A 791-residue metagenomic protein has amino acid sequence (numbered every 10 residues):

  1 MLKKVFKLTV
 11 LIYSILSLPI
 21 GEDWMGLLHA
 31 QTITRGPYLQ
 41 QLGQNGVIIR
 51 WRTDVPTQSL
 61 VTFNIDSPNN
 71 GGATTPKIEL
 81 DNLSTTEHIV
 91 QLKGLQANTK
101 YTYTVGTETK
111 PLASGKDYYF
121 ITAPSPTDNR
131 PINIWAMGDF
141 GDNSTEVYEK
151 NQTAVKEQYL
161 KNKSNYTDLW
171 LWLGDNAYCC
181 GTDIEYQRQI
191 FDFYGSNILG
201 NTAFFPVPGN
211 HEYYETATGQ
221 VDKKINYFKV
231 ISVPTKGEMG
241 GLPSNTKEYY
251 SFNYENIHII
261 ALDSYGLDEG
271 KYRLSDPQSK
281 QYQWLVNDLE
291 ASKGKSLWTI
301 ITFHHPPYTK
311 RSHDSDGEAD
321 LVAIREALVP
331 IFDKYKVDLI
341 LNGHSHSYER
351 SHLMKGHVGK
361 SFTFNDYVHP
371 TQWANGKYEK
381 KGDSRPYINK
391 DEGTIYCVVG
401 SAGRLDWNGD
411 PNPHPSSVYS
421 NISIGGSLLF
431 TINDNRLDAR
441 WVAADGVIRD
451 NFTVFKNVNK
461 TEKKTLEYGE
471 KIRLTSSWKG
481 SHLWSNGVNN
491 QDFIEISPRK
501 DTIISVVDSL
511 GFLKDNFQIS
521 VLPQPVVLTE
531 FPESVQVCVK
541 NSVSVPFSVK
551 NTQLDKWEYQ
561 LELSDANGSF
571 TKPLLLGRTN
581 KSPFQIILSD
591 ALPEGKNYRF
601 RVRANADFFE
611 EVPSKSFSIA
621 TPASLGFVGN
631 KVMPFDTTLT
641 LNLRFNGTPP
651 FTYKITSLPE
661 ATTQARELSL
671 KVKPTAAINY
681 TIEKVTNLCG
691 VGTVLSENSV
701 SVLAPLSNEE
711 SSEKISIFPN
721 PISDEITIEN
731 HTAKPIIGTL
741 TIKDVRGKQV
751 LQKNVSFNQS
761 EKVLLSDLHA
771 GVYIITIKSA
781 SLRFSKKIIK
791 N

Functional and structural regions predicted by a protein language model:
S17, L27-D142, E146, T153 (+4 more regions): Acidic, histidine-bearing metal-coordination/catalytic regions of metal-dependent phosphoesterases
G21-G26, L483, E558, E710-F718 (+1 more regions): C-terminal outer-membrane/trafficking sorting elements
I48-R50, G469-S477, S542-F547, T637-F645 (+1 more regions): A short beta-strand segment in extracellular, disulfide-stabilized domains
V105-G115, Y119, G181-K295, D314-V322 (+4 more regions): Extended active-site neighborhood of metal-dependent phosphoesterases/phosphodiesterases
N459-T461, L522-P532, A620-A623, E697-F718 (+1 more regions): Residue-level detector of functionally pivotal "anchor" positions at catalytic/ligand-binding pockets or at interdomain
W478-L483, D555-Y559, G647-K654: Solvent-exposed loop segments of extracellular immunoglobulin-like
S485-I496, F570-G577, L658-L670: Surface-exposed, flexible coil segments in extracellular/virion-facing regions
D492-S505, Q585-L592, T662-Y680: Solvent-exposed segments in extracellular or luminal domains encompassing
